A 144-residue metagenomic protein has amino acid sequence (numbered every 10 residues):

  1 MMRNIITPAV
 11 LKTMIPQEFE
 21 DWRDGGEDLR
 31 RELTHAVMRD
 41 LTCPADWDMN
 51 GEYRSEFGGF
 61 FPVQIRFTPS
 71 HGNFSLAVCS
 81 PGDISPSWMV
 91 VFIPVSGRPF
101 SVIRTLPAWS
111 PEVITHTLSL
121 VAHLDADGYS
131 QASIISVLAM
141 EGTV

Functional and structural regions predicted by a protein language model:
M1-M2, S80: Intrinsic low-complexity, intrinsically disordered segments enriched in polar/basic residues
M2-P69: Negatively charged, low-complexity tracts enriched in Asp/Glu with abundant Ser/Thr
R3-D24, E32, V95-V144: Mixed-charge, Lys/Arg-enriched low-complexity segments
D24-G25, N50, F57-G58, H71 (+4 more regions): Feature targets compositionally biased, intrinsically disordered low-complexity regions with long contiguous runs
D28-L29, M49, R54, F61-P62 (+6 more regions): Polar low-complexity intrinsically disordered regions enriched in Ser/Thr and small residues
P62, H71-H116: Intrinsically disordered, low-complexity regulatory segments enriched in Ser/Thr/Pro and charged residues
